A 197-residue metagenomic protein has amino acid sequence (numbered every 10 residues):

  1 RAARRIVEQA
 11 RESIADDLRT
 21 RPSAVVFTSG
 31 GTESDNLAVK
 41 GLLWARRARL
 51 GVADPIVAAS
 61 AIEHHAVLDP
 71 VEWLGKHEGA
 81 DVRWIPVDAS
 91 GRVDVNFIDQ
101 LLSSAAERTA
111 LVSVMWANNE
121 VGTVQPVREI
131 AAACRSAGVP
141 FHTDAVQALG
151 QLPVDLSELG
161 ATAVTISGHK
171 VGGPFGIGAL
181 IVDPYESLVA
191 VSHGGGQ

Functional and structural regions predicted by a protein language model:
R1-Q197: Pyridoxal 5′-phosphate
